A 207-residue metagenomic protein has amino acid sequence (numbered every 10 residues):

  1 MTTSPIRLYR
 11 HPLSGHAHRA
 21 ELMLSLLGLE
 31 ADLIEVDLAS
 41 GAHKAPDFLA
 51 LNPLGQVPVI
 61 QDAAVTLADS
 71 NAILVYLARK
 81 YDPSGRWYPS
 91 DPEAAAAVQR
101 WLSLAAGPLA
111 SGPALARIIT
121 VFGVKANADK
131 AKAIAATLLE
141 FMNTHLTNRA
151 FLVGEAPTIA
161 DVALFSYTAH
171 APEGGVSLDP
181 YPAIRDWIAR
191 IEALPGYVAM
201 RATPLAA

Functional and structural regions predicted by a protein language model:
M1-L13, H18-A136, N143: GST-like domain detector, emphasizing the conserved glutathione-binding G-site in the N-terminal thioredoxin-like
G28-L29, P180, A207: Generic detector of low-complexity/intrinsically disordered segments and short hydrophobic N-terminal stretches
L38-A39, A160, R185, L205: Conserved beta-strand edge residues that scaffold enzyme active sites
L102-P195, M200: GST-like fold's C-terminal all-alpha helical module
R201-A207: Terminal-tail/helix-coil boundary detector
